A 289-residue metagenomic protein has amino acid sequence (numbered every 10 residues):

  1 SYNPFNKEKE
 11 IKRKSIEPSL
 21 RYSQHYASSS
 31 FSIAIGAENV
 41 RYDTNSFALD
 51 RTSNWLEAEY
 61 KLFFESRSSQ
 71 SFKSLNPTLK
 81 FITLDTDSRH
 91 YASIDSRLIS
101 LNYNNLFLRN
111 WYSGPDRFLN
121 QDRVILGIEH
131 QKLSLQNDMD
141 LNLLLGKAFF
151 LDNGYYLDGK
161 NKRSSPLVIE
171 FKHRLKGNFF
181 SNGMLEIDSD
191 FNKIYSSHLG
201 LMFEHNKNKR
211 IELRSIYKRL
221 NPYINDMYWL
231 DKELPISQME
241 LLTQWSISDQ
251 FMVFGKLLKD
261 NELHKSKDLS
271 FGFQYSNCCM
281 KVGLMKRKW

Functional and structural regions predicted by a protein language model:
S1-Q274, C278-K288: Outer-membrane beta-barrel translocator/pore domains, especially the C-terminal barrels of Gram-negative outer-membrane
